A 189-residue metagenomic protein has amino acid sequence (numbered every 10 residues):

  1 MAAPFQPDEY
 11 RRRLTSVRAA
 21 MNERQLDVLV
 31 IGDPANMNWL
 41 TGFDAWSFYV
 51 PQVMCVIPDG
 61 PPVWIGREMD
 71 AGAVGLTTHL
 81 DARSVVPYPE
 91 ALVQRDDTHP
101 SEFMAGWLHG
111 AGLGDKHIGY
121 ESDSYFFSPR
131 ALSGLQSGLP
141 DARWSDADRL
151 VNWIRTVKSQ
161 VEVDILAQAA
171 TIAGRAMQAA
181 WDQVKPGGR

Functional and structural regions predicted by a protein language model:
M1-R175: A composition/biophysics-driven feature that prefers long, compositionally simple stretches
S128, G188-R189: Short, structural beta-strand-to-alpha-helix junction motif
Q178-G188: C-terminal helix-coil-helix/basic helical segment that borders enzyme active sites and/or dimer interfaces and provides
